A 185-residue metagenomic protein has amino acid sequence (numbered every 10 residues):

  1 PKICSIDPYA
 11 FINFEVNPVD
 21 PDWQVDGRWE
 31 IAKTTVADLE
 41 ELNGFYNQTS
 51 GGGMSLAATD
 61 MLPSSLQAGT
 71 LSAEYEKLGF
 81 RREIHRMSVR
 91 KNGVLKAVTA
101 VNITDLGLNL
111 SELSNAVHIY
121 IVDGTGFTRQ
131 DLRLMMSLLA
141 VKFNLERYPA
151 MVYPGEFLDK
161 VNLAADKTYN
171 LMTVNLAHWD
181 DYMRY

Functional and structural regions predicted by a protein language model:
P1-D26, A116-D123, S137-Y185: Active-site/acyl-donor-binding loops of N-acyltransferases
K2-E112: Amide-forming acyltransferase catalytic core, primarily the GNAT-like/NAT-type and related acyltransferase folds
L56, A73, R82-I84, V101 (+3 more regions): Hydrophobic transmembrane signal anchors and adjacent membrane-proximal interface regions, especially in viral
L95-K96, F127-T128, F157-V161: Short, surface-exposed beta-strand/loop "edge" segments at domain boundaries and coil↔beta transitions
V122-R133: Conserved glycine-rich acetyl-CoA-binding loop
